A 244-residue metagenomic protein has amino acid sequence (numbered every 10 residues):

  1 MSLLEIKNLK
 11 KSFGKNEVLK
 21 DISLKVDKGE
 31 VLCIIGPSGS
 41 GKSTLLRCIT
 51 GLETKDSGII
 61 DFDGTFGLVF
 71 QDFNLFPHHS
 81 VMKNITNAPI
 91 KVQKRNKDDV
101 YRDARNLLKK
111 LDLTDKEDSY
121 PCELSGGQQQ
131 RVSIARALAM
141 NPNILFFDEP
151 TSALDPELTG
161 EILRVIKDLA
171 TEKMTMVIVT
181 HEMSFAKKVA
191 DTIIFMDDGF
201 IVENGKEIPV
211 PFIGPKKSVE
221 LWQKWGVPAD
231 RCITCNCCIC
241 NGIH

Functional and structural regions predicted by a protein language model:
M1-S2, G242: Short, Lys/Arg-enriched, disordered terminal segments
L3-L4, K10-N204: ABC family nucleotide-binding domain
F195-D198, V202, E207-H244: C-terminal boundary and immediately downstream tail of ABC-type ATPase nucleotide-binding domains
